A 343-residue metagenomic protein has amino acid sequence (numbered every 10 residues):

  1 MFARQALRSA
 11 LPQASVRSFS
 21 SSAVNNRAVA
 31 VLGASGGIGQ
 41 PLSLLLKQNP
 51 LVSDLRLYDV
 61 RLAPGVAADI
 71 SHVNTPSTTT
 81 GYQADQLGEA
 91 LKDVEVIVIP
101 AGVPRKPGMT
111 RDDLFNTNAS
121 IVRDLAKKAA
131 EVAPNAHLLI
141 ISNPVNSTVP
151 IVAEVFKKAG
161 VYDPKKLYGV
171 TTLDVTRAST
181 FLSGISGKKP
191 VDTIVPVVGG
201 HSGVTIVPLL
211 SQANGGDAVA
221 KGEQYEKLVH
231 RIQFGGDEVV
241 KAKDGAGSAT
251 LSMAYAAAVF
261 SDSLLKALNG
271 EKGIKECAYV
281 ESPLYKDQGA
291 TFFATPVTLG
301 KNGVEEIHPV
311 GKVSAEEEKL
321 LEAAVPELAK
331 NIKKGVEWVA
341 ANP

Functional and structural regions predicted by a protein language model:
F2-V16, V24-N26, Q48-E95, V103 (+1 more regions): Conserved N-terminal Rossmann-fold NAD(P) cofactor-binding segment
A28-V29, L138: Conserved hydrophobic helix-helix packing surfaces used for dimerization/oligomerization
S35: Conserved glycine-rich cofactor-binding loop
G39-Q40: N-terminal Rossmann-fold NAD(P) dinucleotide-binding loop
V73-H137: Rossmann-like NAD(P)-binding element
T110-S179: Rossmann-like NAD(P)(H) cofactor-binding subdomain of soluble oxidoreductases
K158-P343: C-terminal substrate-binding/catalytic lobe of Rossmann-fold NAD(P)-dependent dehydrogenases
